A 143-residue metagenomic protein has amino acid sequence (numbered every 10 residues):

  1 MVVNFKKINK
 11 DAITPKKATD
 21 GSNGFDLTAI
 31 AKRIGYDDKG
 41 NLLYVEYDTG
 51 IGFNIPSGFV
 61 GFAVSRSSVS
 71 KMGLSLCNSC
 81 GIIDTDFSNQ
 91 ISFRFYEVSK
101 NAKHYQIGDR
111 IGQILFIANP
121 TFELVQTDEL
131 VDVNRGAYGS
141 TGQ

Functional and structural regions predicted by a protein language model:
M1-Q143: DUTPase catalytic domain/fold
